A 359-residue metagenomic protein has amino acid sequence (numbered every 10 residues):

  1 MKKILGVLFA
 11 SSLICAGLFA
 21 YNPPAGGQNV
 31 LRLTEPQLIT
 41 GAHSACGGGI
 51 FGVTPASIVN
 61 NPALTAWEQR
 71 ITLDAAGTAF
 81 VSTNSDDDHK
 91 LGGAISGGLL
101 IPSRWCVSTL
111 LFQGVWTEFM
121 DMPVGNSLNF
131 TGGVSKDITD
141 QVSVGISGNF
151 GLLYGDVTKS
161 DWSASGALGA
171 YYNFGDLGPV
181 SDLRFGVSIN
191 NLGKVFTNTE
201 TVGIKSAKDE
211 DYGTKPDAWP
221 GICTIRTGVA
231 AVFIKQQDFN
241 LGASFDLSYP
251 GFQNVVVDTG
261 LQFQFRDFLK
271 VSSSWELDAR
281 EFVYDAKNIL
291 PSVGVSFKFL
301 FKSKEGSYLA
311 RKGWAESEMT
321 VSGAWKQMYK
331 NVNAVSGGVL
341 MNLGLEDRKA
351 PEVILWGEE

Functional and structural regions predicted by a protein language model:
M1-I4: Positively charged n-region of N-terminal signal peptides that target proteins for export
G6-V7, P36: General helical structural elements
V7-A16: Bacterial N-terminal signal peptides
F19-E359: Subset of outer-membrane beta-barrel
